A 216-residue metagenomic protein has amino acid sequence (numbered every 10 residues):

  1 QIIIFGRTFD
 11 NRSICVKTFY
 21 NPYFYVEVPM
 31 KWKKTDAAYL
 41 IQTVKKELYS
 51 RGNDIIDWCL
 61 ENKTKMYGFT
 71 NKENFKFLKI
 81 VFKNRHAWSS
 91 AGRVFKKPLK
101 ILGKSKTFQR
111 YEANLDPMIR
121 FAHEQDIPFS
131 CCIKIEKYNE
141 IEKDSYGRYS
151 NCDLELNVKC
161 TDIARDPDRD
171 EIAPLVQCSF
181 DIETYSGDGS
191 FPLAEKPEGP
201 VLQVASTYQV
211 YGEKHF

Functional and structural regions predicted by a protein language model:
Q1-F216: The two-metal-ion catalytic cores of nucleic-acid processing enzymes
